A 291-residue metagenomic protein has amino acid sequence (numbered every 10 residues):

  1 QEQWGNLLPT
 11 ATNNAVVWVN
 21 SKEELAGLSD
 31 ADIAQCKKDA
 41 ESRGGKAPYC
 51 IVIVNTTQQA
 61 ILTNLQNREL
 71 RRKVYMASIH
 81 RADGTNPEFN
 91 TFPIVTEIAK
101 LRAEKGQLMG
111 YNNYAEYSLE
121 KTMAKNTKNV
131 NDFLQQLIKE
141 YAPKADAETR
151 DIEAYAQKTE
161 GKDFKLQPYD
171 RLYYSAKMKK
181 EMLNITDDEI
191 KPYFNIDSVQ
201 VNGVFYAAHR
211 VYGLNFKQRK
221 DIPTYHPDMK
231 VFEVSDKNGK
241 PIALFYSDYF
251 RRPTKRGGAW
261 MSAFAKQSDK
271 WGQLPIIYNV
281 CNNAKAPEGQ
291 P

Functional and structural regions predicted by a protein language model:
E2-V52, T63, T96, L101 (+1 more regions): Active-site-proximal, well-structured secondary-structure segments within enzyme catalytic domains
A40, M76-T96: A short, flexible low-complexity segment enriched in Lys/Arg and Gly/Pro that occurs in N-terminal basic tails
N64-A82, K121: Short, charge-rich amphipathic alpha-helices with coiled-coil/heptad character
A82-N86, L119-T122, E288: Short, flexible helix-adjacent loops and helix caps
A284, Q290-P291: Structured mid-domain segments that build the active-site/substrate or prosthetic-cofactor binding neighborhood
